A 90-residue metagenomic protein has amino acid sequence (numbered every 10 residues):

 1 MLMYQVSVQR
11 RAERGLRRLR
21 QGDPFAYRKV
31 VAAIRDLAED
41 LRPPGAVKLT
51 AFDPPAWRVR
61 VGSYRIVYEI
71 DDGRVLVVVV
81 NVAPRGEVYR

Functional and structural regions predicted by a protein language model:
M1-S63, D71-L76, V80-V82, E87-R90: Basic, Lys/Arg-enriched alpha-helical interface segments
